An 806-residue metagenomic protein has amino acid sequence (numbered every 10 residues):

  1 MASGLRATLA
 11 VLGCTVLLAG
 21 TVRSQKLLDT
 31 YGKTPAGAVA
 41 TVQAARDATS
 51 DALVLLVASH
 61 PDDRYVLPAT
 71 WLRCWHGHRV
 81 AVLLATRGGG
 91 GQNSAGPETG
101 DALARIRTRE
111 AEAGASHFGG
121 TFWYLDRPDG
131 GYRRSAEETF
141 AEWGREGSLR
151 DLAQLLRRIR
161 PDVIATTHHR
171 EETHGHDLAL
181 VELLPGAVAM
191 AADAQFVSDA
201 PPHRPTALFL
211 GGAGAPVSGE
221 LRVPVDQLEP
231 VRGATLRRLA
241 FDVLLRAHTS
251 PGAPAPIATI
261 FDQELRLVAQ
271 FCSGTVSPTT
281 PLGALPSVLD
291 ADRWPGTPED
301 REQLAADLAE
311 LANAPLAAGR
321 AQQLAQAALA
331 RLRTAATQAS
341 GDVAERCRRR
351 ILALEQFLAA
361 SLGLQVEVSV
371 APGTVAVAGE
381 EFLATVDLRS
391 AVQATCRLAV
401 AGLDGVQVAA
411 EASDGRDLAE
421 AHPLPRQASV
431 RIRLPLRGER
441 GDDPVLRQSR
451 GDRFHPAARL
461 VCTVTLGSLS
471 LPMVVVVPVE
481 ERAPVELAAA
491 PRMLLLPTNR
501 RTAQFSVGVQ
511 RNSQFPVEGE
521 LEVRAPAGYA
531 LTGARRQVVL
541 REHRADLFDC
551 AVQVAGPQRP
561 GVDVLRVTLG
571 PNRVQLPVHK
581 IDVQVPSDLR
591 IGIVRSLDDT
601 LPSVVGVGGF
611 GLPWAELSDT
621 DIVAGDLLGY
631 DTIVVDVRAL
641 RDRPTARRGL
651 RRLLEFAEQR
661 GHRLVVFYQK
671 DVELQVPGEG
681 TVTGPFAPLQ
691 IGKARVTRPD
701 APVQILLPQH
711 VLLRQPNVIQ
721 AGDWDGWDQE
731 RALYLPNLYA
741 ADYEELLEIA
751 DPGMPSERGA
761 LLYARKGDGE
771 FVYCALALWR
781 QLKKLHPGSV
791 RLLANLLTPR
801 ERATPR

Functional and structural regions predicted by a protein language model:
T8-A19: Bacterial N-terminal signal peptides
S24-R158, V181-A189: Active-site rim/loop-helix segments in enzyme catalytic domains that contact anionic ligands
K26, A40, A189-E367: The feature marks non-catalytic terminal segments
G77-H78, H203-T206, Q659-R663, G769: A short helix->loop->beta-strand "cap" motif at the edges of active sites that frequently abuts
V368-S587: Long beta-sheet-rich domains in secretory-pathway and surface-associated proteins
P571-T632, D636, D671, Q675 (+3 more regions): Aromatic-Pro/Gly-enriched surface loop or interdomain linker that acts as a lid/target-recognition segment
L640-D723: A glycine-rich, often tryptophan-bearing local segment used as a flexible ligand/cofactor-contacting loop or short
K693-L785, P805: Catalytic beta-strand/loop cores that center a nucleophilic Ser/Cys/Thr and support acyl-enzyme chemistry
